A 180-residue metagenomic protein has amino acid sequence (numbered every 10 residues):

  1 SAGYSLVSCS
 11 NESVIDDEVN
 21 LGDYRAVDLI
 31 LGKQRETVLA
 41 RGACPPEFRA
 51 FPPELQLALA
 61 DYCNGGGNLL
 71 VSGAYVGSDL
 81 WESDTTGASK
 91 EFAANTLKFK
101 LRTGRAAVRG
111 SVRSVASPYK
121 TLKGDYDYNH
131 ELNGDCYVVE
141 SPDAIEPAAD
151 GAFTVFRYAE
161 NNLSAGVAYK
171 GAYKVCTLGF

Functional and structural regions predicted by a protein language model:
S1-L6, A60, G65, A93-N95 (+1 more regions): Carbohydrate-binding surfaces of carbohydrate-active enzymes
S1-Q34, G171-Y173: Aromatic-Pro/Gly-enriched surface loop or interdomain linker that acts as a lid/target-recognition segment
L6-S8, R25-L31, C63, N68-G73 (+2 more regions): Structural recognition of the beta-strand scaffold that forms the well-ordered cores of secreted hydrolase catalytic
N11-E18, P53-A58, E160-S164: Alpha-helical scaffolding within the catalytic cores of extracellular/periplasmic polymer-degrading hydrolases
V19-D23, Y62-G65, P147-A149, Y169-G171: Extracellular/periplasmic catalytic domains that process cell-envelope and extracellular macromolecules
R35-S141, D150-A152, A159-E160: A glycine-rich, often tryptophan-bearing local segment used as a flexible ligand/cofactor-contacting loop or short
L80, G179-F180: Segments surrounding the PLD/"HKD" phosphodiesterase catalytic module and close analogs
P142-A144, F153-K174: Short, surface-exposed beta-strand/loop micro-motifs that present aromatic residues
